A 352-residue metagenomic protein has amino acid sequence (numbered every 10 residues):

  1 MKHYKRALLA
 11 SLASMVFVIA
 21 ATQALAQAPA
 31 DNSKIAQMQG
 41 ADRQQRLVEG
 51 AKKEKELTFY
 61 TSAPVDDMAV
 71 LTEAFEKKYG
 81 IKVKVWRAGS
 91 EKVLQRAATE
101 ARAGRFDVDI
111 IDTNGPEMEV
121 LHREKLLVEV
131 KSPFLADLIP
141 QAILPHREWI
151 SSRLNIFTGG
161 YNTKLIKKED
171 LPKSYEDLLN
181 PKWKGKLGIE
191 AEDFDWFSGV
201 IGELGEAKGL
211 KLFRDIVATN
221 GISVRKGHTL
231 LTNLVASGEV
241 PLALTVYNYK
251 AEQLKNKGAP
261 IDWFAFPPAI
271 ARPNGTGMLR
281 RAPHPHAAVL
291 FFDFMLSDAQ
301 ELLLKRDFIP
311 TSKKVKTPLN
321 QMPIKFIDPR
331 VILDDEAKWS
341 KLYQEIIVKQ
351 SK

Functional and structural regions predicted by a protein language model:
A10-A21: Bacterial N-terminal signal peptides
A24, W183-E192, F294-V315: Periplasmic-binding protein-like
A26-T58, E76-K77, L179-K184: Immediate post-signal peptide segment of exported/extracytoplasmic ligand-binding proteins
T58-T72, K84-A101, F106-E239: Extracytoplasmic ligand-binding site segments that recognize negatively charged/polar headgroups
E117-V120, P241-P260: A ligand-binding cleft/hinge motif common to bilobed small-molecule-binding domains
D137-Q141, L154-N155, F213-A218, I222-R225 (+2 more regions): Periplasmic-binding protein-like
T158-L165, I201-E203, R272-A287, L303: A bilobed periplasmic-binding-protein/Venus flytrap-type ligand-binding module shared by bacterial periplasmic
D298-K352: Extracellular/periplasmic juxtamembrane helices and adjacent flexible linkers that interface with membrane partners
